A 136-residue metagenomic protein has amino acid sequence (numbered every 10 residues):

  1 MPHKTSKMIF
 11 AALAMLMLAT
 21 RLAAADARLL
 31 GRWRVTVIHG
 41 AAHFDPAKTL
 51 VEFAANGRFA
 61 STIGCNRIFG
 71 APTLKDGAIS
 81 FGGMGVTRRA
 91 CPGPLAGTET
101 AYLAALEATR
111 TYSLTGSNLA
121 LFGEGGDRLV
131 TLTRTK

Functional and structural regions predicted by a protein language model:
P2-F10, M15-K136: Lipid interaction determinants
